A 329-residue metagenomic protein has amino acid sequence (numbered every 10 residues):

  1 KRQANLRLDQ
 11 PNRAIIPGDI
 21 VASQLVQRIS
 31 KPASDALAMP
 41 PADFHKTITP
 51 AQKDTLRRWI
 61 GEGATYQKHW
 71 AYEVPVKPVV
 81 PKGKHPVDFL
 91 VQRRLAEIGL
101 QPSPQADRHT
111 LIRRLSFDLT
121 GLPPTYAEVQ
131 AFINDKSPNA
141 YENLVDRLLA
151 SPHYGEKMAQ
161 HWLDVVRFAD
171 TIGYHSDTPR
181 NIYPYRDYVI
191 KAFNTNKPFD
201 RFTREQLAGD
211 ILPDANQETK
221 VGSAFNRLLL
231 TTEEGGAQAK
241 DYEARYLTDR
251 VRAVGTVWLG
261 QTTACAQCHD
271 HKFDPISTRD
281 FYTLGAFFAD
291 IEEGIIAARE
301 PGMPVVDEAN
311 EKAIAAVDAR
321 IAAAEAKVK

Functional and structural regions predicted by a protein language model:
K1-D210, Q261, H271, I291-K329: Aromatic- and Gly/Pro-enriched helix-to-coil junctions and flexible linker segments
Q3-A14, N226-T232, I276-D290: Short glycine/threonine-rich turn/loop motifs
P17, D214-Q217, P275-I276: Short glycine-biased active-site loop of nucleotidyltransferases that positions the nucleotide triphosphate and helps
L163-N181, I211-R250: Beta-propeller blade termini and top-face loops
T219-K220, R279-Y282, A298: Active-site acid/base region of carbohydrate-active enzymes
V254, W258-A264: Short metal-coordination and nucleic-acid-contact micro-motifs, chiefly zinc-binding Cys/His arrays
A266, D270-R279: Short conserved catalytic/interaction loops centered on acidic-Pro-aromatic/His motifs
